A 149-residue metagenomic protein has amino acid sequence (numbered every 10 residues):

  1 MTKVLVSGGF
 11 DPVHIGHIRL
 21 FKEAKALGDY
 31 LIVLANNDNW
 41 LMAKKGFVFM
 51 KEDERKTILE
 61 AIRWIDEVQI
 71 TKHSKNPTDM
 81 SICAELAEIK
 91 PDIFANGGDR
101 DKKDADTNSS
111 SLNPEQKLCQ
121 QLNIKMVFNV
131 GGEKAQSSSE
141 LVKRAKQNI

Functional and structural regions predicted by a protein language model:
M1-I149: Nucleotidyltransferase catalytic core that binds NTPs
